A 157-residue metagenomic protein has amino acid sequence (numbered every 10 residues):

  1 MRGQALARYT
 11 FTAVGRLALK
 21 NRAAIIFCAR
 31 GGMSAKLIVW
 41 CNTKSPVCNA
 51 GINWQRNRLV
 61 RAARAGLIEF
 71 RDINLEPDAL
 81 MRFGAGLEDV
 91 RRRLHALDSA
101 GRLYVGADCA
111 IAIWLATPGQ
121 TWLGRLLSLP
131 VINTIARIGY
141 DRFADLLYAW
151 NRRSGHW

Functional and structural regions predicted by a protein language model:
K20-N21: Polybasic, lysine-rich low-complexity intrinsically disordered segments
S34-N57: Local sequence-structure signature of Cys/Sec-based thiol-disulfide redox active-site neighborhoods
R56-E69: Conserved helix-turn-beta segment immediately C-terminal to the redox Cys motif in thioredoxin-like folds
N74-W157: Thiol/selenol-based redox catalytic cores and closely related redox-interacting motifs
